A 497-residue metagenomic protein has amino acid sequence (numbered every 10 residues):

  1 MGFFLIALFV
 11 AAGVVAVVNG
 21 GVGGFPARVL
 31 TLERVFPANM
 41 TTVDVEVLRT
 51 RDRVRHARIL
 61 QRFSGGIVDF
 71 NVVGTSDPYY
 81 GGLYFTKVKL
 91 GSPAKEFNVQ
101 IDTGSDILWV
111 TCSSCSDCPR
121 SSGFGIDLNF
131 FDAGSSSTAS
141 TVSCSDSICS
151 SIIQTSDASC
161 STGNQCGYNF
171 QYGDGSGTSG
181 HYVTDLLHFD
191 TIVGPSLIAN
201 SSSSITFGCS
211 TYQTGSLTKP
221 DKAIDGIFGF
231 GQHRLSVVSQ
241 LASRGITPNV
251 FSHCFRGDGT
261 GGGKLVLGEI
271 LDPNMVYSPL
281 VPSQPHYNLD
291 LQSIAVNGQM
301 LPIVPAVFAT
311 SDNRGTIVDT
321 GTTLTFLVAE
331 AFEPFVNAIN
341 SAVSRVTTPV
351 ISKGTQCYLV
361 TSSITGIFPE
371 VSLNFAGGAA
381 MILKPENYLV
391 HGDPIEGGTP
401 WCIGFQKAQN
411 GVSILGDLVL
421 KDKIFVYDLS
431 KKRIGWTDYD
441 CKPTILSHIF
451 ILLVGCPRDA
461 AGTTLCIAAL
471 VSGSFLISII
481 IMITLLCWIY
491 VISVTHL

Functional and structural regions predicted by a protein language model:
M1-V99, I107-H181, S204, K219 (+8 more regions): Disordered propeptide/prodomain
G2-N39, G91-P93, I101-T103, G173 (+11 more regions): Aspartic protease catalytic domain
G81, G180, T184, P248 (+1 more regions): Generic preference for well-ordered alpha-helical elements
F85-K87, T184-L186, S252, E370-S372: Beta-strand secondary-structure signal
T86-S145, L187, I227-G231, V304-V346 (+1 more regions): Aspartyl protease active-site motif detector
N164-Q171, R234-S239, V350-T361: Charged, amphipathic alpha-helical segments
T178, R244-T247, F308-T310, I364: Extracellular/lumenal carbohydrate-interaction signature centered on repeated Trp-anchored short motifs
H181-I192, I198-Y277, P282-V296, T316: Eukaryotic endomembrane system proteins
